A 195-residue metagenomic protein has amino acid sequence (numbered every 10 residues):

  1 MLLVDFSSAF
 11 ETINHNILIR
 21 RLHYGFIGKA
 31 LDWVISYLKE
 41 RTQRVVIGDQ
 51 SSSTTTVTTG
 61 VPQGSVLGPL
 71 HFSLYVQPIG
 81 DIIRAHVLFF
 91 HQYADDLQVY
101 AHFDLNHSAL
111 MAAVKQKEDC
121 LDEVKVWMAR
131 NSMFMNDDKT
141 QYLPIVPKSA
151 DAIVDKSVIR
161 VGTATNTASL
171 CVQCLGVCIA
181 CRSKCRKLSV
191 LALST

Functional and structural regions predicted by a protein language model:
M1-L3, V45-H71, Y100-A109, I159 (+1 more regions): Short, conserved non-catalytic motifs in the polymerase core
M1-P62, A101: Conserved pre-catalytic core of RNA-dependent polymerases
D5, L22, V34, V45 (+8 more regions): Mobile genetic element proteins and their domesticated derivatives, centered on retroelements and DNA transposons
S8-G25, Q98-A129: Catalytic palm subdomain of template-directed nucleic-acid polymerases, centered on the conserved carboxylate motif
D49, D119, R130, F134-C171: Short, conserved micro-motifs composed of acidic
T54-T55, T59, L70, Y75 (+5 more regions): Nucleic-acid-interacting cores, centered on viral/eukaryotic replication and modification enzymes
P69-L105: Active-site palm subdomain of RNA-directed nucleic acid polymerases
T163-T195: Basic, alpha-helical interaction scaffolds
